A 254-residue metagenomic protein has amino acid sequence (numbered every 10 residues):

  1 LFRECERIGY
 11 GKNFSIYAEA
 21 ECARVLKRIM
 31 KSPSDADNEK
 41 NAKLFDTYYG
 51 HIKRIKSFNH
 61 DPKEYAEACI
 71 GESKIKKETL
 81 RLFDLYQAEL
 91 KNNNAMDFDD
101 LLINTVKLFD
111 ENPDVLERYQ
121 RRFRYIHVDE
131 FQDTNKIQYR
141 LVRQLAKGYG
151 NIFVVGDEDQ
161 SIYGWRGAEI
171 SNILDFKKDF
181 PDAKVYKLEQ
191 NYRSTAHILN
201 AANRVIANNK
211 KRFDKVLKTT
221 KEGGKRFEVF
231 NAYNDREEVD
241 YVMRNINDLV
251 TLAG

Functional and structural regions predicted by a protein language model:
L1-G50, F230: Conserved P-loop NTPase-based nucleic-acid remodeling module centered on helicase motor cores
L1-K12, N93, E117, S171 (+2 more regions): P-loop NTPase Walker
F2-R3, I162-D179, A196, N200-N203 (+1 more regions): Short regulatory helix/loop adjacent to the ATP-binding pocket of P-loop NTPases
Y17-C22, G71-D175, K187-S194: Conserved helicase NTPase motor core
L26, I52, D97, D129 (+1 more regions): Residue-level signature of catalytic and energy-coupling elements of molecular machines, predominantly ATP/GTP-dependent
R28-N93: N-terminal accessory segments
K56-K63, A95, G150, V205-L217: Proline-centered turn/helix-capping motifs that create local helix->coil transitions or kinks
D182-K184, E189-G254: Helicase P-loop NTPase motor core
